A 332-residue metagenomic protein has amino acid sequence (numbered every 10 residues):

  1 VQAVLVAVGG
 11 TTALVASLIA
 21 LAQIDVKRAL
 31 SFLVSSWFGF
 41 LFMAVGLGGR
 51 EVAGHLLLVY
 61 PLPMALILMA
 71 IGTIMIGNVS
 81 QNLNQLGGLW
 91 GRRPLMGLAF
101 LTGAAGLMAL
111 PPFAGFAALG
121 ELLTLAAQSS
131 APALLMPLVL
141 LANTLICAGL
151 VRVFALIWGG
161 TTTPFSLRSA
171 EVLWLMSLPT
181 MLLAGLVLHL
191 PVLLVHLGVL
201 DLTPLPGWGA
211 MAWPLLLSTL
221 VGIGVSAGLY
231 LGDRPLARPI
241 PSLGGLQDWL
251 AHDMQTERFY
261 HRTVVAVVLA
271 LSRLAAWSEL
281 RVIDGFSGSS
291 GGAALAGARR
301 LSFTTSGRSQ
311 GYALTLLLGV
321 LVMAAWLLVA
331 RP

Functional and structural regions predicted by a protein language model:
V1-V172, L186-V187, V192: Hydrophobic transmembrane alpha-helices and their helix-loop junctions in integral membrane proteins
G77-G88, L156-E171, L202-P204, Y230-L250 (+1 more regions): Alpha-helical transmembrane segments
F100-L101, M181-P191, L316-W326: Hydrophobic alpha-helical transmembrane segments of multi-pass integral membrane proteins
L110, L188-L193, G228-Y230, M323-R331: Alpha-helical transmembrane segments of multi-pass membrane proteins
L140, L145-I146, G209-G232: Alpha-helical membrane-embedded segments
G149-V153, G222-R234, M323-L328: Alpha-helical transmembrane segments
S169-I223: Hard-cation-handling environments
T203-G207, L236-P332: Aromatic-capped, Gly/Pro-kinked transmembrane alpha-helices
